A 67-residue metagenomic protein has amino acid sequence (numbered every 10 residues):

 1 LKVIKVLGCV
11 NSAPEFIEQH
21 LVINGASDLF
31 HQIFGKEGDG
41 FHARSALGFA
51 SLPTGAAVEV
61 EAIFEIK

Functional and structural regions predicted by a protein language model:
L1-K67: Short, polar/acidic, helix-capping and beta-turn segments at strand->helix junctions that line the mouths
